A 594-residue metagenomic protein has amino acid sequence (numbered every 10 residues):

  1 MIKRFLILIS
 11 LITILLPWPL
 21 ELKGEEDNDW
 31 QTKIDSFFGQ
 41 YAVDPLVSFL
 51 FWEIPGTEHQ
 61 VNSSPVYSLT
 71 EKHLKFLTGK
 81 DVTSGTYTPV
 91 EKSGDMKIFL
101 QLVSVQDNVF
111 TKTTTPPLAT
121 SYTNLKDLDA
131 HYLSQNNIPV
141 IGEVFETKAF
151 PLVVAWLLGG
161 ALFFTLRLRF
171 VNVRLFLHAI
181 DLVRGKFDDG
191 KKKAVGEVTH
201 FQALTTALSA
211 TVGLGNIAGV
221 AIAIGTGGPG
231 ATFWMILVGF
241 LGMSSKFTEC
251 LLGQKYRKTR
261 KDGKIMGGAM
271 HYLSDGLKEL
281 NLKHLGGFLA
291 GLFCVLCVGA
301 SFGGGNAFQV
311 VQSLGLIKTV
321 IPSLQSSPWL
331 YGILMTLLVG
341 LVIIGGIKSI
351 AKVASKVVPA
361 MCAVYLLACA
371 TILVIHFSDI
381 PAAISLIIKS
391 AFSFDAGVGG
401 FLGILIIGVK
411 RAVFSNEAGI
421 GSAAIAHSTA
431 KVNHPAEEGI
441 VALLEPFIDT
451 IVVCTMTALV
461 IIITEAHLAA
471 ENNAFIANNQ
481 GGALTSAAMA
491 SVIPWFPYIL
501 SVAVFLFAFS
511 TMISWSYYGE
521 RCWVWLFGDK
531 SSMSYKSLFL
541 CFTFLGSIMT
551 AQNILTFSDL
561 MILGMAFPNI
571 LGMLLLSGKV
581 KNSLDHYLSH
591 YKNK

Functional and structural regions predicted by a protein language model:
I2-V109, P116-V212, G225-P229, G242 (+2 more regions): N-terminal alpha-helical transmembrane segments of multi-pass membrane transport and channel/translocase proteins
K3-I7, W156-G159, F164-I180, V310-I317 (+6 more regions): Membrane-interface loop-to-helix entry segments
L20-L22, R167-N172, N216-V220, G303-L314 (+5 more regions): Transmembrane helix-loop junctions in multi-pass membrane proteins
E146-H178, G225-K264, T450-M456, D559-G572: Extracellular loop-to-transmembrane helix junctions
F164, L208-S209, V238-I265, S274-V311 (+2 more regions): Helix-loop-helix module between adjacent transmembrane segments
F170-H200, I222-I224, G228-A231, K246-H284 (+4 more regions): Flexible loop linkers connecting adjacent transmembrane helices in multi-pass alpha-helical membrane transporters
K191-G225, K255, K261-G276, V298 (+2 more regions): Alpha-helical membrane segments and immediately flanking helix-loop junctions that form or couple to the substrate/ion
E249-T259, A368-L386, G399, T429-A430 (+2 more regions): Extracellular/periplasmic helix-exit of transmembrane alpha-helices
